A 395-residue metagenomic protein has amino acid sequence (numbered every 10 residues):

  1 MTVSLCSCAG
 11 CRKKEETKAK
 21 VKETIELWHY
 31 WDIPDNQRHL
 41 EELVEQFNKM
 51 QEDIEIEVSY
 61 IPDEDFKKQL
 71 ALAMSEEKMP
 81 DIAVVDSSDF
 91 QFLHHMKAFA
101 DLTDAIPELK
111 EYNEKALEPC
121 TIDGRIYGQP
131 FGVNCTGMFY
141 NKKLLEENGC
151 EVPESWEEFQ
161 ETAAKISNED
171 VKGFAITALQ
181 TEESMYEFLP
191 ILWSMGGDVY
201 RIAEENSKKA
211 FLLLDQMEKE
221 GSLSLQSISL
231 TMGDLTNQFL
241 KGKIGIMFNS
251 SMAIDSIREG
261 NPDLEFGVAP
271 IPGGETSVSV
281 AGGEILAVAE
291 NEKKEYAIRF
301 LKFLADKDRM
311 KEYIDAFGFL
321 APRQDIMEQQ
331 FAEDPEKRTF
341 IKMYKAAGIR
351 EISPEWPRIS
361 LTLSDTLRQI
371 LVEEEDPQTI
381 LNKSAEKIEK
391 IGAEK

Functional and structural regions predicted by a protein language model:
M1-E26, K49, E108, D325 (+3 more regions): Short, low-complexity disordered leader/linker segments with a strong preference for bacterial N-terminal type II
C11, P119-C120, P262, F266-A269 (+3 more regions): Long, aromatic- and glycine/proline-rich binding clefts that accommodate carbohydrate-like moieties
K20-D32, I54-S59, D81-I82, Y127 (+2 more regions): Short, well-ordered beta-strand elements
E45, K49-M50, E147-N148, L212 (+6 more regions): Extracytoplasmic/periplasmic substrate-recognition and gating elements
Q46, M50-E114, K143, E147-E151 (+4 more regions): Extracytoplasmic "Venus flytrap"/periplasmic binding protein-like
V85-G137, Q160, I166, D170 (+3 more regions): Hinge/lid segment of periplasmic solute-binding proteins
L93-A98, A116-V152, T177-V199, V280-V288 (+1 more regions): Periplasmic solute-binding protein
A163-S167, Y200-I228: Glycine-centered hinge/linker elements that transmit conformational signals in sensory and ligand-binding systems
